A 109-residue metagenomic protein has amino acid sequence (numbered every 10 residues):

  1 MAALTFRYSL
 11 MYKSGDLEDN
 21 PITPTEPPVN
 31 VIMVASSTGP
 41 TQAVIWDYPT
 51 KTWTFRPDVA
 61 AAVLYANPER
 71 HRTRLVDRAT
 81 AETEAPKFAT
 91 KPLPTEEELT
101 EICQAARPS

Functional and structural regions predicted by a protein language model:
M1-L4, A105: Intrinsically disordered, low-complexity prosegments and terminal tails associated with secretory/extracytoplasmic
L4-D16: A short beta-strand micro-motif
G15-F55: Short, flexible N-terminal segments of the mature chain
T41-S109: Short, mixed-charge low-complexity intrinsically disordered segments
